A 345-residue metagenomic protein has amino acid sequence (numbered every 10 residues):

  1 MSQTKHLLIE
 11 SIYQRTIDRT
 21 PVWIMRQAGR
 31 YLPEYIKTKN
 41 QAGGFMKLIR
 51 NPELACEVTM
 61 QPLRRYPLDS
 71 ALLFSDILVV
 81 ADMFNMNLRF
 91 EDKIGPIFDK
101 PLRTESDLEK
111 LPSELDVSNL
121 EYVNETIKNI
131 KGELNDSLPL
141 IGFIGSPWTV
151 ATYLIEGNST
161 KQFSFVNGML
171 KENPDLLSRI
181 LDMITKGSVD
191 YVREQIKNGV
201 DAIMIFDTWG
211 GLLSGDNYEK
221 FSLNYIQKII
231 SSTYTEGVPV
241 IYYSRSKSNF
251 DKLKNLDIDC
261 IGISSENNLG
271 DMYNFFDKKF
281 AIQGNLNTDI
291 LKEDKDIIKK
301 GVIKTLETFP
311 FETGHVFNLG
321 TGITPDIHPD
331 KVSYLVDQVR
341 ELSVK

Functional and structural regions predicted by a protein language model:
M1-D92, P96, I327-K345: N-terminal basic, low-complexity leaders that serve as flexible interaction/assembly modules and, when applicable, as
S2-D18, R50, L115, N119 (+4 more regions): Metal- and O2-centered redox machinery and metal/ROS homeostasis
Y35, N87-P101, L154-V166: Short, flexible, mixed-charge acidic loops at enzyme active sites
K37-I49, E105-D116, K254: Short, basic, glycine/proline-bearing loop/turn elements
K93-G132: A gly/proline- and charged-residue-enriched helix-loop-helix capping module
N119-K345: Active-site loop segments of alpha/beta catalytic cores
